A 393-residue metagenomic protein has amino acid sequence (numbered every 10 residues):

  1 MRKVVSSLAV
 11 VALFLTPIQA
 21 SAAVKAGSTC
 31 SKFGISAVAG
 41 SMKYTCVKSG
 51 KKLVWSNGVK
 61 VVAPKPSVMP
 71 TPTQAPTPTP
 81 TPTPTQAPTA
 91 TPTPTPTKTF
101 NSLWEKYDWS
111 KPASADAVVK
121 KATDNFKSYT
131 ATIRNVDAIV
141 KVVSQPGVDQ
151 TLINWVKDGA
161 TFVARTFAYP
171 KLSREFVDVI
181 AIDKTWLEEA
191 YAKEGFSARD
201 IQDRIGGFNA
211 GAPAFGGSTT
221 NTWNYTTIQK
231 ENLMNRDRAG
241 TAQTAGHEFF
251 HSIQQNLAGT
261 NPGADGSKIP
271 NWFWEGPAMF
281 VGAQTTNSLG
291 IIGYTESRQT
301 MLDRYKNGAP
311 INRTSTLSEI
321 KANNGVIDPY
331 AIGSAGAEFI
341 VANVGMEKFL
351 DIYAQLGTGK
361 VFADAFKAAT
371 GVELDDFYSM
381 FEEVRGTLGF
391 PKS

Functional and structural regions predicted by a protein language model:
M1-A22: Secretory targeting and sorting signals
A22-A37: Secreted, propeptide-processed cysteine-rich mini-domains
G40-K48: Extracellular disulfide-bonded cysteine-rich modules/repeats
P66-T97: Extracellular mucin-like PTS domains
P94-M234, R238, A242-Q243, N312 (+4 more regions): Non-catalytic architectural context of zinc metalloproteases
A210-T300: Zinc-dependent metallopeptidase catalytic helix centered on the HExxH motif and its immediate flanking segment
P262-G333, A342-M346, Y353-S393: Acidic/His/Gly-enriched intrinsically disordered linker/tail segments that often contain short helix/coil "MoRF-like"
